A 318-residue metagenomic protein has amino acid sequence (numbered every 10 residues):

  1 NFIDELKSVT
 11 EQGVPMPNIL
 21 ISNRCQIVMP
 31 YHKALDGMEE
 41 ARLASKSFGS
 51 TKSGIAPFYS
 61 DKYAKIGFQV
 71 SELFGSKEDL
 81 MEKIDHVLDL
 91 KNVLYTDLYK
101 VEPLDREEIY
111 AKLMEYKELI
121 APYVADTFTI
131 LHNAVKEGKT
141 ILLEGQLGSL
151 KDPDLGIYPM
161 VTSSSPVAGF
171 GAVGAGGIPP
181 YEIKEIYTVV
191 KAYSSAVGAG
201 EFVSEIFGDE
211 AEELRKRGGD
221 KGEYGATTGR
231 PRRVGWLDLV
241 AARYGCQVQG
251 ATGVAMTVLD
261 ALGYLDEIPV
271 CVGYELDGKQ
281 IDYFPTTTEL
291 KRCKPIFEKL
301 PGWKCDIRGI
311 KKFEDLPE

Functional and structural regions predicted by a protein language model:
N1-E318: Non-transmembrane, aqueous-exposed alpha-helical and coiled segments at domain scale
